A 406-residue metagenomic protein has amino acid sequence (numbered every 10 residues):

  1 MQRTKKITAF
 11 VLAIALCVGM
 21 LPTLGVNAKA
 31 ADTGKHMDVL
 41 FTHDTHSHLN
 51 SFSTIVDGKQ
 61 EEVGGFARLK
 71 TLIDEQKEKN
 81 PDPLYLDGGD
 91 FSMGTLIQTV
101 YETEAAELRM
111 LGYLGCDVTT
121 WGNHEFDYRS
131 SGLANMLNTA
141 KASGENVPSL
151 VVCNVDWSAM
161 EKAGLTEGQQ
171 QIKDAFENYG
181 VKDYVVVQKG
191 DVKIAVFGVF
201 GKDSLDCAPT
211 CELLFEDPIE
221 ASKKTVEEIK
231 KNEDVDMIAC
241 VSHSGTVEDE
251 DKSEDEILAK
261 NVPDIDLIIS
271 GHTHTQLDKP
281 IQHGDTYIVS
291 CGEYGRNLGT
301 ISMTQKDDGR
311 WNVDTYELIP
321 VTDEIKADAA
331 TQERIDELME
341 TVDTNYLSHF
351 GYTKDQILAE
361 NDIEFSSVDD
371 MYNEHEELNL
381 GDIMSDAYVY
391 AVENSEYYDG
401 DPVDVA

Functional and structural regions predicted by a protein language model:
M1-V11: Bacterial N-terminal signal peptides that target proteins for export
L12, L16-M20: Hydrophobic core
M20-T33: Sec-dependent signal peptide cleavage junction
A31-E324: Acidic, metal/ion-coordinating pockets
H46-N50, S92-T99, L111-L114, K230 (+3 more regions): Solvent-exposed loop/linker segments at secondary-structure transitions that flank or connect catalytic domains
